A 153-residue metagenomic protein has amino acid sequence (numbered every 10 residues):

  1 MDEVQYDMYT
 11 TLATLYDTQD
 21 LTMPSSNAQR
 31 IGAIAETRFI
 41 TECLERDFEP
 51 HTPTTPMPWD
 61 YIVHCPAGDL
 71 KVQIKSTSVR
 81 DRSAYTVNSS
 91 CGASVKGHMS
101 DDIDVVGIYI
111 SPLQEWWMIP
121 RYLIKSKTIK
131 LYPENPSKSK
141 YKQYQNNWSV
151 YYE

Functional and structural regions predicted by a protein language model:
D2-V4, M8-L21, I124-E153: Charged phosphate-binding loop/patch that engages nucleotide di/tri-phosphates or the phosphate backbone of nucleic
M8-H51: Acidic-basic catalytic patches of nuclease active cores, encompassing PD-(D/E)XK and other metal-cofactor nuclease
S26-A28, G32, R46, G97-H98 (+2 more regions): Residue-level recognition of single "structural anchor" positions that define or cap local secondary structure
I40-L44, L70, V87-M99, V150-E153: Conserved functional hotspots at enzyme active or ligand-binding sites that engage polyanionic ligands
C43, Y61-V63, G68-S78: Conserved catalytic cores of phosphodiester-cleaving nucleases, focusing on short active-site segments
T54-P56: Short, glycine-/polar-rich solvent-exposed loops and beta-turns at beta-strand/coil boundaries
L70, E115-W117, K127: Short beta-strand segments
K75-W117, R121: Catalytic cores of nucleic-acid endonucleases
